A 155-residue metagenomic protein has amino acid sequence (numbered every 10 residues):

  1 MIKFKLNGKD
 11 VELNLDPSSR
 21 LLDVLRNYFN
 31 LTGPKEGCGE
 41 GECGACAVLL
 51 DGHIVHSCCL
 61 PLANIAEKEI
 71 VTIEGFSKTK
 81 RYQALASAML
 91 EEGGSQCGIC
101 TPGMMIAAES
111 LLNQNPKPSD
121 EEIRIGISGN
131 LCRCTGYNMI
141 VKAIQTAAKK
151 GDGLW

Functional and structural regions predicted by a protein language model:
M1-W155: Signature of N-terminal electron-transfer/Fe-S-associated modules in redox systems
